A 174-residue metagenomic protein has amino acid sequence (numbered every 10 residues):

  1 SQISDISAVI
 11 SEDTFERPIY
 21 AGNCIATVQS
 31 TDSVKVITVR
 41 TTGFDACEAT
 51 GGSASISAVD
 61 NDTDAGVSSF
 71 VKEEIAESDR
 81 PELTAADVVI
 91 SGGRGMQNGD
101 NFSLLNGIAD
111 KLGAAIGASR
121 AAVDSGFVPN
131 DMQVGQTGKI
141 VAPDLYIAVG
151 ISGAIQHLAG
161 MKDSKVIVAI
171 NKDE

Functional and structural regions predicted by a protein language model:
S1-E174: N-terminal glycine-rich FAD/FM-binding segment characteristic of electron-transfer flavoproteins
